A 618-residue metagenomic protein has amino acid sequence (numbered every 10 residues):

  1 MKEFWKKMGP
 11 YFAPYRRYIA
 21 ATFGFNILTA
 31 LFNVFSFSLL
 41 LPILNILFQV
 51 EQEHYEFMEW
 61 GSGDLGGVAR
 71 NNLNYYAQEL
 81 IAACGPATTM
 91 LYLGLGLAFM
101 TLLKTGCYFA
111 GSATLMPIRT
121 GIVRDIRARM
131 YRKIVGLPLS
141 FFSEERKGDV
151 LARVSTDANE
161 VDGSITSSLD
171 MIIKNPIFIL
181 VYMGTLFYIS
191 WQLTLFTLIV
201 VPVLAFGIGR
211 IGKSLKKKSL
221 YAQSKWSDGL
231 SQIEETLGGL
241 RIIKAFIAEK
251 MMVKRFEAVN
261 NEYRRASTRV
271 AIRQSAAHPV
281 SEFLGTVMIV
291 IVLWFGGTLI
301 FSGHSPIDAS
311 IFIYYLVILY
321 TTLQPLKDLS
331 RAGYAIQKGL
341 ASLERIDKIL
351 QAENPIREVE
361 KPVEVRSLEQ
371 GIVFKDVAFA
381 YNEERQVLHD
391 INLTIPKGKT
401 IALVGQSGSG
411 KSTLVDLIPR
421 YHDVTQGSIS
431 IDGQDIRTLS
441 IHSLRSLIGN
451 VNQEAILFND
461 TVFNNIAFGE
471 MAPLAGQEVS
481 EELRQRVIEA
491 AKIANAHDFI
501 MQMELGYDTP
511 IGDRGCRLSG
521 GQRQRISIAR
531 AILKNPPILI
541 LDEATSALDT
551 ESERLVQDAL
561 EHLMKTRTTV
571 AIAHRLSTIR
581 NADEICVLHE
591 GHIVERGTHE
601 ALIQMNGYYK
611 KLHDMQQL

Functional and structural regions predicted by a protein language model:
M1, F32-L41, N45, L91 (+13 more regions): Juxtamembrane helix-loop junctions of ABC transporter transmembrane domains
M1-S38, N45-L97, L103, A110-L115 (+10 more regions): Membrane-integrated ABC transporters
A13-R17, L139-S140, T156-I165, L169 (+8 more regions): An intracellular "coupling" helix at the cytosolic face of ABC transporter transmembrane type-1 domains
Y18-L28, D170-Y221, W294-I307, Q324: Transmembrane helices of ABC transporter permease
I27-F35, A98-F109, V161-S164, S168-M183 (+4 more regions): Hydrophobic alpha-helical transmembrane bundles that constitute the permease/transmembrane domains of multi-pass
T185-I199, R273-E344, I349-L350: Helix-loop-helix
E358-V359, V365-L618: ABC-type nucleotide-binding domain
